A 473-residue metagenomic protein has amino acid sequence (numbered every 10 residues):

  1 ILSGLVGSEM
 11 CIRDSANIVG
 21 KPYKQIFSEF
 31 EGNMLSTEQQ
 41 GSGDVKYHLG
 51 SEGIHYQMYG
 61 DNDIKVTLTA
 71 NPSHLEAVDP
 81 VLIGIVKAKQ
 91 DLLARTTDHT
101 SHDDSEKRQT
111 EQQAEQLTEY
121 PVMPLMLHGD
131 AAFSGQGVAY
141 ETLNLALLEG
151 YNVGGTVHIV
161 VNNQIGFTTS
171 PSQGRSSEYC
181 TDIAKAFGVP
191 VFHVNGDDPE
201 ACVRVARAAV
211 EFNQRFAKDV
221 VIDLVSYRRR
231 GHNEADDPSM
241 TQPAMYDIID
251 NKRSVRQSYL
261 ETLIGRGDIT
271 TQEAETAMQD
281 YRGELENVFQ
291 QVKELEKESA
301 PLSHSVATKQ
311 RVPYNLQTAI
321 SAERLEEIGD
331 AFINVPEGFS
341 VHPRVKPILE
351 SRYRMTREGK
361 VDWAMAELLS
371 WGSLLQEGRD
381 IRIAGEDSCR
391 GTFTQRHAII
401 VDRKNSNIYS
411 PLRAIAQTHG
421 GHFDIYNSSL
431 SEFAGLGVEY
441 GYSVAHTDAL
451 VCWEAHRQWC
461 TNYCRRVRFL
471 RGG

Functional and structural regions predicted by a protein language model:
I1-I12: Short, small-residue-biased leader/transition segments that mark boundaries at the very start of proteins
R13-D14, I18-V19: Glycine-rich, mobile lid/loop segments that gate access to catalytic sites or pores
D14, T69-H102, E106, Q116-V292 (+1 more regions): Glycine-rich ThDP/TPP pyrophosphate-binding loop and its adjacent helix/strand module within ThDP-dependent enzymes
V19, Y23, F30-E31: Non-catalytic macromolecular-recognition regions in eukaryotic signaling proteins
P22, D219-V220, S226-G473: Flexible, glycine-rich loop/tail regions that form catalytic "lids" or insertion modules at the edges of active sites
F27-D98, D103, P411: Active-site cores of enzymes that catalyze phosphoryl transfer or operate on phosphate-rich substrates
N33-E52, V160-G174, S410, A414-Q417 (+1 more regions): Active-site-proximal gating segment of KS-fold condensing enzymes and close homologs
